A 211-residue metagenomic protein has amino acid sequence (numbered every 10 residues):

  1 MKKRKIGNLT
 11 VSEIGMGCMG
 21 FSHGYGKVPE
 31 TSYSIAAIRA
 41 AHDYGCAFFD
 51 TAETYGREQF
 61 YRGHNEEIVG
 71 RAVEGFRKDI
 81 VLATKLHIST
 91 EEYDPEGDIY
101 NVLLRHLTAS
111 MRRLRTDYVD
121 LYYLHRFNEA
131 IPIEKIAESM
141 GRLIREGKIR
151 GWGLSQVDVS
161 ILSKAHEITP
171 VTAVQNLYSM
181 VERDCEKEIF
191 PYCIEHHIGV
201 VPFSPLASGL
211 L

Functional and structural regions predicted by a protein language model:
M1-I80: N-terminal binding-site loop/beta-alpha segment at the start of enzyme catalytic domains that lines or forms
M1-R4, E67-G70, H106-L107, S160 (+1 more regions): Alpha-helical scaffolding within the catalytic cores of extracellular/periplasmic polymer-degrading hydrolases
I6, M16, S34, A41 (+10 more regions): Conserved, mostly hydrophobic/aromatic
G17, A52, Y122-H125, S155 (+1 more regions): Conserved residues at the C-terminal ends of beta-strands
G20-H23, Y55, I88-T90, H125-N128 (+2 more regions): Feature marks short, surface-exposed loop/turn motifs that line or immediately flank catalytic pockets and channel
V28-H42, E96-R115, K135, D158-K164: Short, acidic/polar
Y55, G75-D98, H125: Structural motif corresponding to the early beta-alpha repeats
F127-L211: Beta/alpha (TIM)-barrel catalytic core signal, keyed to glycine-rich beta->alpha loops juxtaposed to Asp/Glu that bind
